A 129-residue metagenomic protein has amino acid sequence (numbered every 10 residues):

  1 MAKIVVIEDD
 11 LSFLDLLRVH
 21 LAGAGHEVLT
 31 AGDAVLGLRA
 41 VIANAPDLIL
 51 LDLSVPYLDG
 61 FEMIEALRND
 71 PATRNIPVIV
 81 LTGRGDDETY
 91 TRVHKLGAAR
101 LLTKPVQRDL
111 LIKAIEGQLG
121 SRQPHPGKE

Functional and structural regions predicted by a protein language model:
E8: Conserved acidic carboxylate
L14, P56, R74, D86 (+1 more regions): The feature encodes the CheY-like receiver
D15-G23: Charged docking surfaces used in two-component/phosphorelay signaling
R18, E62, G85-L101, K113: Alpha4 helix (beta4-alpha4-beta5 surface) of REC/receiver domains from two-component response regulators
T30-L48: Acidic, metal-coordinating helix/loop segments flanking the phosphotransfer/catalytic sites of two-component signaling
D33-L36, D59-E65: Acidic catalytic/metal-coordinating carboxylates
D52, T82: Active-site residues of response regulator receiver
V106-I115: C-terminal output helix
